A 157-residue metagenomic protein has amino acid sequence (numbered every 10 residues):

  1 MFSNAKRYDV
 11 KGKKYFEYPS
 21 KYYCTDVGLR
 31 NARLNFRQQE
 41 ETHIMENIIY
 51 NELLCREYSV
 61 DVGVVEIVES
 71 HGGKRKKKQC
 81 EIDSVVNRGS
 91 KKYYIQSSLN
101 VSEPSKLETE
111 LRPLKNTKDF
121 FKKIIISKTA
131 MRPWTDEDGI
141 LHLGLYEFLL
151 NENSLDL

Functional and structural regions predicted by a protein language model:
M1-K92: Accessory nucleic acid-recognition modules appended to NTPase machines
K13-K14, K76, K115, R132-W134: Short secondary-structure boundary/capping segments
Y23, I95, I124-I126, L141-L143: Hydrophobic/aromatic beta-strand patches that form the interior of the parallel beta-sheet core in alpha/beta enzyme
L53, D83, I95, L114 (+1 more regions): Hydrophobic, well-ordered secondary-structure elements that form the walls of internal hydrophobic environments
S59, K122, G139-L141: Conserved beta-strand segments of alpha/beta enzyme cores
N87-E103, E110: Active-site ExK catalytic segment of metal-dependent nucleases
V101-A130, D136: Basic, amphipathic alpha-helical patches used to engage nucleic acids or provide basic targeting signals, exemplified
A130-L157: Domain-level recognition of nuclease-like catalytic cores that cleave nucleotide substrates
